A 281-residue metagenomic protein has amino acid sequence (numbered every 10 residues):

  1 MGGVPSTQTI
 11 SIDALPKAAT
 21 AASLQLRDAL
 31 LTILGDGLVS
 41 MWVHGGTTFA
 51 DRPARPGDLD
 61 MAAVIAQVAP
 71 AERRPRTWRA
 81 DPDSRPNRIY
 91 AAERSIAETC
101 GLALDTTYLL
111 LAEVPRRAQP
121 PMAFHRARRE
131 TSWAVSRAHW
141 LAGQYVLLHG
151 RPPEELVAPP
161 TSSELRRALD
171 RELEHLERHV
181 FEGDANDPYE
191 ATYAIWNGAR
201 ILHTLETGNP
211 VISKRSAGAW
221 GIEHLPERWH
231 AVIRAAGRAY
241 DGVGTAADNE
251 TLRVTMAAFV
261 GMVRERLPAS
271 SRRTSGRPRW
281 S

Functional and structural regions predicted by a protein language model:
G2-A18, P75, D83-P188, I195: Conserved NTP/Mg2+-binding pocket subregion across the NTase superfamily
G2-W42, R73-R74, D83, W280-S281: Helical scaffold of the NTase/Pol beta-like nucleotidyltransferase catalytic core
A21-A29, R88-A92, A258, M262: Long, highly charged amphipathic alpha-helices
G35, E98-G101, P226: Residue-level recognition of short, structured coil/turn motifs that connect secondary structure elements
G37-L38, V68, R228: Secondary-structure boundary/capping positions in well-ordered alpha/beta enzyme cores
V43-I89, A103-Y108: Catalytic metal-binding acidic patch
W140-W280: Conserved nucleotidyltransferase catalytic core and NTase-mimicking acidic/glycine-rich helix/loop elements in nucleic
